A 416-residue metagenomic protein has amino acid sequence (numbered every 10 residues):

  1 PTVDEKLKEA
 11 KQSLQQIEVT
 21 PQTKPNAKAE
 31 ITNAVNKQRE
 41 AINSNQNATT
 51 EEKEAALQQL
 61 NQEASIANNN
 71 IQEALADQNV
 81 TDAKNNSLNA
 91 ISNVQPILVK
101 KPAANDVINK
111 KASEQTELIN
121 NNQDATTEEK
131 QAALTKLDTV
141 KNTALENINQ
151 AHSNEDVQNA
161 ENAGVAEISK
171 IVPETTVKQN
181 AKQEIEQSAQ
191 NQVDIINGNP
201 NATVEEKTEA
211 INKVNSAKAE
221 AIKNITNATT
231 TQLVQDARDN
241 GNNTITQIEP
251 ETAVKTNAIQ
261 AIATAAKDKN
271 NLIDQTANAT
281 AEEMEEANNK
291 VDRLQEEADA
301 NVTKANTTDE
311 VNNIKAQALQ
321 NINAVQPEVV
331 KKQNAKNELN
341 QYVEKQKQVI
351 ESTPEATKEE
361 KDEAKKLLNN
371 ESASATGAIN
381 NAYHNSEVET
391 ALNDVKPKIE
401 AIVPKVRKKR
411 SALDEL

Functional and structural regions predicted by a protein language model:
P1-L416: Amphipathic alpha-helical assembly segments used for oligomerization, scaffolding, or translocation
